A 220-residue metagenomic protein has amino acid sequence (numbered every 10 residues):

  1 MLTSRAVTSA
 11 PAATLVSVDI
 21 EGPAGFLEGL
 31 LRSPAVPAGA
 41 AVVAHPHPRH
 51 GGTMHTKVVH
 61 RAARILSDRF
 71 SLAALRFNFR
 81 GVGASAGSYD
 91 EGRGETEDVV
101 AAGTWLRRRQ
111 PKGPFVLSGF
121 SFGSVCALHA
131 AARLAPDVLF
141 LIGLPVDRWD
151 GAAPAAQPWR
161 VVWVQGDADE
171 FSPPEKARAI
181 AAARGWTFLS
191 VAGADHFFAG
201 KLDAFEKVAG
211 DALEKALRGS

Functional and structural regions predicted by a protein language model:
M1-V36: N-terminal cap/lid segment of alpha/beta-hydrolase-fold proteins
A35-R76: Short, surface-exposed "cap/lid" segments of acyl-processing enzymes
Y89-R109: Alpha/beta-hydrolase active-site loop
G119-A127: Gly/Ala-rich beta-loop-alpha elbow adjacent to hydrolase catalytic centers
Q157-Q165, D169: Short beta-strand/loop motif that positions the catalytic acidic residue of the alpha/beta-hydrolase fold
D167-S172, H196-F197: Acidic catalytic loop of the alpha/beta-hydrolase fold
A194-E206: Catalytic histidine-centered segment of alpha/beta-hydrolase-like enzymes
